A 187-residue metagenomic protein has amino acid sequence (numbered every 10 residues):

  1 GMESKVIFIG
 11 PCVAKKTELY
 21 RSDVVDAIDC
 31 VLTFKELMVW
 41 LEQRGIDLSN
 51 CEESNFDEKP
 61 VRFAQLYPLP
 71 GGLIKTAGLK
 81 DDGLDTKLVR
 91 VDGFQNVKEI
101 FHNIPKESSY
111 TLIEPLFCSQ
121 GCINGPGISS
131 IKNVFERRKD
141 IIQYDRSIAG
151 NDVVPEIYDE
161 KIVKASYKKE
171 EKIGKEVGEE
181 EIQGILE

Functional and structural regions predicted by a protein language model:
G1-G184: Iron-sulfur-associated redox domains of electron-transfer enzymes in respiratory and anaerobic energy metabolism
